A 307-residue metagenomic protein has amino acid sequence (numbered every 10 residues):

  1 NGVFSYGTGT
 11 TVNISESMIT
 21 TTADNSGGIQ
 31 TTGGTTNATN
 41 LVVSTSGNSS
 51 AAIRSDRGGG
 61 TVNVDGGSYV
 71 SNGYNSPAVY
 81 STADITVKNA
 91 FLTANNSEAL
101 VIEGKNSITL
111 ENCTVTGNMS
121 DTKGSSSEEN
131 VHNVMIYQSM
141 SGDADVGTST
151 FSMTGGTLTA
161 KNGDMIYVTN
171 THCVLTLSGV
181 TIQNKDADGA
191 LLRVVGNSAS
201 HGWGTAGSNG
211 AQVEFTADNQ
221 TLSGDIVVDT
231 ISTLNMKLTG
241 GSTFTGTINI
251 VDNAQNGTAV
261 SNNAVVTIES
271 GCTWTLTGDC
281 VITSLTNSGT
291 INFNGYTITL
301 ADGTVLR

Functional and structural regions predicted by a protein language model:
N1, T10-N25, T35-S49, I53 (+11 more regions): Beta-strand-rich solenoid/repeat architectures in extracellular/passenger domains of polysaccharide-targeting enzymes
N1-G7, G27-G33, S50-R57, Y74-T82 (+6 more regions): Predominantly extracellular/luminal carbohydrate-interaction, adhesion, and secreted-enzyme modules that are
Y6-T8, V12, T22-A23, T32 (+6 more regions): A generic short-segment signal for beta-strand/edge and adjacent turn/coil regions
T8, G58, K105, N118 (+9 more regions): Generic structural motif
T8-T11, G33-N37, G60, T82-I85 (+6 more regions): Short "repeat-start/strand-capping" segments in structured domains, especially the N-termini of parallel beta-helix
N130-D143, G147, G155, G163 (+7 more regions): Clustered cysteine/histidine zinc-coordinating segments, centered on FYVE zinc fingers that bind PI3P and target
N184, G204-E214, N219-R307: Extracellular beta-solenoid/beta-roll
